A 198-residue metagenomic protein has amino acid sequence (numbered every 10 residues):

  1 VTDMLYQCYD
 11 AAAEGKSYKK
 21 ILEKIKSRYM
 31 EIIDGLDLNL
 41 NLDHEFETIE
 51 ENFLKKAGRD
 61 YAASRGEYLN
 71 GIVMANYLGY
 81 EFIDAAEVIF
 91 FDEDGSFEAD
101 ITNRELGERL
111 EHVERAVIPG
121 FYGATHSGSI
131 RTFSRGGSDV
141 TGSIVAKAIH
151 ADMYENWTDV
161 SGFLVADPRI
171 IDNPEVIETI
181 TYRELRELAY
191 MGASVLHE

Functional and structural regions predicted by a protein language model:
V1-H197: Nucleotide/pyrophosphate-binding catalytic subdomain
